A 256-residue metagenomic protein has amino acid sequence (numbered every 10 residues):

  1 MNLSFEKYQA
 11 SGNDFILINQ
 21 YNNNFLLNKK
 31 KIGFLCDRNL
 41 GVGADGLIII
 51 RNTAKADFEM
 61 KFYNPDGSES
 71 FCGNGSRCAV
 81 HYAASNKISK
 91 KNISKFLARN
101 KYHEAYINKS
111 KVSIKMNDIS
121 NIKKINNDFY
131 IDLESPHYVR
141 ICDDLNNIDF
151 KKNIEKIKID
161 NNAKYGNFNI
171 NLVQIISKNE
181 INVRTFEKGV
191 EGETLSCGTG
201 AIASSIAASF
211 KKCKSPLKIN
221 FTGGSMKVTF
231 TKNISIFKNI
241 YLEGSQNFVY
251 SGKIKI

Functional and structural regions predicted by a protein language model:
M1-N108, V139-I256: A glycine-rich beta-to-alpha transition motif near the start of alpha/beta enzyme domains, typified by
F5-Y8, N127-I131: Short, flexible, solvent-exposed loop/turn segments with mixed acidic/basic and small polar residues
K111: Glycine-rich, mobile lid/loop segments that gate access to catalytic sites or pores
I114-N127, K152-K156: Active-site glycine-rich loop that binds ribose-phosphate moieties when present
K124-F129, S251-I254: Extended Gly/Ser/Thr-rich low-complexity repeat segments, especially those forming or decorating extracellular
